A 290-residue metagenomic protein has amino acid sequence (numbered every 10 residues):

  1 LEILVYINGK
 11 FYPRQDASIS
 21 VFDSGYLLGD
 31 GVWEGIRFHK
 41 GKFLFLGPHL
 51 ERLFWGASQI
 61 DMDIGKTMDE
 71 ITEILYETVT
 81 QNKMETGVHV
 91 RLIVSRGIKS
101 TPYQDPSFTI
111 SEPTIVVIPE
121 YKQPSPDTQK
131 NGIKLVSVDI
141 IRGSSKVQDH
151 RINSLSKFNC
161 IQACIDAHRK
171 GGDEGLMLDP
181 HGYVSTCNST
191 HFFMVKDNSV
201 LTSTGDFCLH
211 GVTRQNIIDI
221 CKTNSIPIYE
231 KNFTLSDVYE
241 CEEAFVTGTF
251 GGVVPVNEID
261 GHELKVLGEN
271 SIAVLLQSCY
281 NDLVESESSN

Functional and structural regions predicted by a protein language model:
L1-L176, P180-H181, L209, I218-N290: Conserved alpha/beta cores of soluble small-molecule-handling proteins
L176, Y183-G205, H210: Glycine- and Gly-Pro-enriched alpha-helical subdomains that act as flexible, kink-prone "lid/hinge" or packing modules
T213-R214: Secondary-structure junction motif
